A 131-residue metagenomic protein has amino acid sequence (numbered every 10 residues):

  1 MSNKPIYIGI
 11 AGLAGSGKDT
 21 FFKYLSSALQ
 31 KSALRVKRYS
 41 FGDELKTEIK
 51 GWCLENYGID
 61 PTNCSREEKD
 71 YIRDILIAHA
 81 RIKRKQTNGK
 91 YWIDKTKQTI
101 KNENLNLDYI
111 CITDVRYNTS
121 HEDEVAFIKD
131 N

Functional and structural regions predicted by a protein language model:
M1-I8: Extreme N-terminal, non-catalytic leader segments that precede Walker-type/kinase nucleotide-binding cores
I8-I10, I112: Hydrophobic anchor at the beta1->P-loop junction of P-loop NTPases
L13: P-loop (Walker A) phosphate-binding loop of NTP-binding proteins
K18: Conserved lysine of the Walker
F21: Hydrophobic positions on the alpha1 helix immediately C-terminal to the Walker A/P-loop
S27-K37: Post-Walker A helix-loop "phosphate-sensing" segment adjacent to the P-loop in P-loop NTPases
L34, S40-I110: ATP-dependent small-molecule kinase phosphotransfer cores that center on conserved nucleotide phosphate-binding segments
T96-N131: ATP-dependent NMP and nucleoside kinases share a basic, alpha-helical "lid"
